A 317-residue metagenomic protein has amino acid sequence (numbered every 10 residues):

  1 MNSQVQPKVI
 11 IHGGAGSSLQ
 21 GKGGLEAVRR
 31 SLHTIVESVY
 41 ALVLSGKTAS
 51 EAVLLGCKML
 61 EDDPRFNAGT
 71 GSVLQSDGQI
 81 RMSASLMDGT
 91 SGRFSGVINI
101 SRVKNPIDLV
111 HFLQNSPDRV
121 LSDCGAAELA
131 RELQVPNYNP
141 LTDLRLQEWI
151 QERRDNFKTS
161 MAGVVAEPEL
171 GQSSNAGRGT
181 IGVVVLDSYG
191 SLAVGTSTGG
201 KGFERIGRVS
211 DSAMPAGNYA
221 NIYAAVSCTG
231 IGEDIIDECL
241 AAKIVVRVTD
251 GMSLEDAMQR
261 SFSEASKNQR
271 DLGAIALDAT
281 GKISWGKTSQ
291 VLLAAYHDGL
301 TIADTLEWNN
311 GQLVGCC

Functional and structural regions predicted by a protein language model:
M1-C317: Alpha/propeptide regions of enzymes that mature by internal proteolysis
